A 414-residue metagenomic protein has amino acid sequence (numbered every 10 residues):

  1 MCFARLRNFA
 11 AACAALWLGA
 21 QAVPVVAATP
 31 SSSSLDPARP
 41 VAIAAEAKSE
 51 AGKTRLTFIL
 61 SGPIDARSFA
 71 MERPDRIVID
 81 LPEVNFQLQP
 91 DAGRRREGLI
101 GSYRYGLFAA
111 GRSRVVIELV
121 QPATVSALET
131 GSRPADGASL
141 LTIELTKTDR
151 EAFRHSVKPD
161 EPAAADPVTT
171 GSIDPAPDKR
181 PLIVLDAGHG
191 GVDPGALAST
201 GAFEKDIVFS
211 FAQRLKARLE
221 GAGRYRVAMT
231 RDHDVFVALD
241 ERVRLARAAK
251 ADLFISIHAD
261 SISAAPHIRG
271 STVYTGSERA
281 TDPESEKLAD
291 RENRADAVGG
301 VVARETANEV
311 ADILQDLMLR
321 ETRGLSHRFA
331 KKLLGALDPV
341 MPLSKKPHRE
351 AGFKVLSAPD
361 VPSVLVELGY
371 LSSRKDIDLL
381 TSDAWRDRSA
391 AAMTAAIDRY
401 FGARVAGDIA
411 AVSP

Functional and structural regions predicted by a protein language model:
C2-L6, P24-L182: Signal-peptide-cleaved, periplasmic/extracellular N-terminal interaction regions immediately downstream of the signal
A11-Q21: Bacterial N-terminal signal peptides
L60-G62, L81-E83, L119-Q121, I143-K147 (+5 more regions): Flexible glycine-/small-residue-rich
A66, R226-V227, S363-V366: Hydrophobic anchor at the start of a short beta-strand that flanks the dinucleotide cofactor-binding loop
R67-F69, L88-Q89, V192-A196, P283 (+1 more regions): Short, solvent-exposed loop/turn elements at domain surfaces
K158-V310, L319-K331, D387, A391 (+1 more regions): Catalytic-core regions of hydrolytic enzymes
S263, L314-P414: Active-site-adjacent mobile loop/cap segments within catalytic or ligand-binding domains
